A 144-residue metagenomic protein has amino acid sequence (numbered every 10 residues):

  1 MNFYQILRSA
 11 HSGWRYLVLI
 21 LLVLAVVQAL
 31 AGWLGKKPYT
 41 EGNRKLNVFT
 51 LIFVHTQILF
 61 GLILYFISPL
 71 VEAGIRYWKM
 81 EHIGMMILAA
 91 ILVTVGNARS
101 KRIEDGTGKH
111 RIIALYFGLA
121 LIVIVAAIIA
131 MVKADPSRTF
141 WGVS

Functional and structural regions predicted by a protein language model:
M1-S144: Membrane-embedded alpha-helical bundles that constitute the cytochrome b-like, heme-associated redox core of multi-pass
